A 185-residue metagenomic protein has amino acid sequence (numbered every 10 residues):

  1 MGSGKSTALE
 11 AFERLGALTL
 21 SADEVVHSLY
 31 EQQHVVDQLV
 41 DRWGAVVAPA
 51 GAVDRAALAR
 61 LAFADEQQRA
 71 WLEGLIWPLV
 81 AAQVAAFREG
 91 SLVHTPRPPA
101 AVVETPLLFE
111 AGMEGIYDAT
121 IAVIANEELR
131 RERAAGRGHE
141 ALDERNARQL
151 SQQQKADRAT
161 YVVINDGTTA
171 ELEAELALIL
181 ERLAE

Functional and structural regions predicted by a protein language model:
S3: ATP-binding Walker
S6: Walker A/P-loop
E13-A22: Post-Walker A helix-loop "phosphate-sensing" segment adjacent to the P-loop in P-loop NTPases
L15, V36-V40, A81, E127-A135: An amphipathic alpha-helix signature
D23, L72, V102, V163 (+1 more regions): Residue-level signal for inorganic ion chemistry
E24-A100: ATP-dependent small-molecule kinase phosphotransfer cores that center on conserved nucleotide phosphate-binding segments
Q83-V84, G115-I116, E127, R133-E185: Small-molecule kinase domains that catalyze NTP-dependent phosphoryl transfer to phosphate-bearing small molecules
A85-A135: ATP-dependent NMP and nucleoside kinases share a basic, alpha-helical "lid"
